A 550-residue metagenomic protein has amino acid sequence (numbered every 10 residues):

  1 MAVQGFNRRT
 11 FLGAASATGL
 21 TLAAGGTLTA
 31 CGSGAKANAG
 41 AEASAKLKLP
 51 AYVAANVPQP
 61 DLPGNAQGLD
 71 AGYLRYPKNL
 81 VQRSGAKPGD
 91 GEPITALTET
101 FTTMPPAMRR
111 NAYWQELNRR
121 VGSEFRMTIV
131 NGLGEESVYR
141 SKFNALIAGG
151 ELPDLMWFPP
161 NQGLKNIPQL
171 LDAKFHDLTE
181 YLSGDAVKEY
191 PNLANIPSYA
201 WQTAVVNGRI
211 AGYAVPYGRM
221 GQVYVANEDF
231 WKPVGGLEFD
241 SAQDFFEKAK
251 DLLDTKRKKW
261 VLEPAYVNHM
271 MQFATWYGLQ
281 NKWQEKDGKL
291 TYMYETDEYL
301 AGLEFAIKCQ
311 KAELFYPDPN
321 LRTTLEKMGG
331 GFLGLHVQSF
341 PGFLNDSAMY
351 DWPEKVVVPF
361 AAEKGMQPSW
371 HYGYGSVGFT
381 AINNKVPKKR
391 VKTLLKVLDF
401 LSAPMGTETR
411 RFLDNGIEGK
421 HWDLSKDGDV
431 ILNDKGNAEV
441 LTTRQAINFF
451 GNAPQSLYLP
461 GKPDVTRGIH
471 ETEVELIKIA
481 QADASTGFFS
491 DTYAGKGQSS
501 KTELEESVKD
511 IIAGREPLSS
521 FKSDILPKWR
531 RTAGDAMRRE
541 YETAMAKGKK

Functional and structural regions predicted by a protein language model:
M1-L22: N-terminal secretory signal peptides and thylakoid transit peptides that target proteins across membranes
K48-N79, L164-M220, M271-A274, Q284 (+3 more regions): Hinge/lid segment of periplasmic solute-binding proteins
Y76-S84, K396, S402-D510, R515: Conserved small-residue motifs centered on glycine
D90-T103, S123-I129, L155, A211: Short, well-ordered beta-strand elements
M104-S123, Y224: Short, polar/charged alpha-helical segment
R120-P197, V205, E228-D240, A312-L314 (+2 more regions): Extracytoplasmic "Venus flytrap"/periplasmic binding protein-like
T179, V205-H269, W283-L321, N383-K392 (+3 more regions): Helix-loop-helix "hinge/cap" segment bordering the ligand-binding cleft or interdomain interface
N268-N281, Q310-V440: Extracytoplasmic/periplasmic substrate-binding proteins
